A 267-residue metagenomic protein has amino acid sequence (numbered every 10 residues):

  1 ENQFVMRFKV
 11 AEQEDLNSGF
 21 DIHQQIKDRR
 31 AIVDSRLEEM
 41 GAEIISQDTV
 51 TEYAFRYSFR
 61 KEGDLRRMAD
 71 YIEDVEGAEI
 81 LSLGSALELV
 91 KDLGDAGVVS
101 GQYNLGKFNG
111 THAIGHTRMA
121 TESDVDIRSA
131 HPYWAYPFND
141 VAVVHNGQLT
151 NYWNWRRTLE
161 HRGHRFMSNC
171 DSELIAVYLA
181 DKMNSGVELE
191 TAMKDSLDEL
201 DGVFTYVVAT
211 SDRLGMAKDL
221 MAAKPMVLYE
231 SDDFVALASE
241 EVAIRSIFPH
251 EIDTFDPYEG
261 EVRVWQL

Functional and structural regions predicted by a protein language model:
E1-L267: Conserved short alpha-helical segments that host acidic/polar catalytic motifs at enzyme active sites
